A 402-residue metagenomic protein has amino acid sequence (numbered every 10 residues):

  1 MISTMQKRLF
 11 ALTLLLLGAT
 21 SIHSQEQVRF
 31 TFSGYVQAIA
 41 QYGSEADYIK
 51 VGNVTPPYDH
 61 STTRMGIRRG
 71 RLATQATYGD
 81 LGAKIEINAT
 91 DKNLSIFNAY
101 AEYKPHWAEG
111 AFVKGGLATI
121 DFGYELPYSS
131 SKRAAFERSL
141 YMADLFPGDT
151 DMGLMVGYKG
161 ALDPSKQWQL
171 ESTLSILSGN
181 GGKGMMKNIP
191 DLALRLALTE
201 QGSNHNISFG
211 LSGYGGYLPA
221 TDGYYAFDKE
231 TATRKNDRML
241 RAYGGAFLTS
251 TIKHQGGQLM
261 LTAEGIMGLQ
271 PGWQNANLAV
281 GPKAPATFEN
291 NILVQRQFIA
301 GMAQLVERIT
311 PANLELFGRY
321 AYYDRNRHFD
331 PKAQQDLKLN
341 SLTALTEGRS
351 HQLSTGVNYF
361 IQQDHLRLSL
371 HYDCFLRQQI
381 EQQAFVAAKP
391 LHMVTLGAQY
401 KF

Functional and structural regions predicted by a protein language model:
I2-F10: Bacterial N-terminal signal peptides that target proteins for export
I2-S3, S21-I22, A300: Glycine-centered signal
L9, T13-L17, I22-V51, Y124 (+1 more regions): Outer-membrane beta-barrel biogenesis signature
E26-E45, D59-G179, M186-N206, G215 (+2 more regions): Outer membrane beta-barrel
Y42-Y58, F227, A279: Juxtamembrane/transmembrane-helix boundary motifs at the membrane-water interface
D47-V51, P127-K132, N277-L278, P331-K332: Short, flexible, mixed-charge acidic loops at enzyme active sites
D59, L117, H205-F402: Outer-membrane beta-barrel pore domains
G181-G184, Q379: A generic structural signal for short coil/turn motifs at secondary-structure boundaries
